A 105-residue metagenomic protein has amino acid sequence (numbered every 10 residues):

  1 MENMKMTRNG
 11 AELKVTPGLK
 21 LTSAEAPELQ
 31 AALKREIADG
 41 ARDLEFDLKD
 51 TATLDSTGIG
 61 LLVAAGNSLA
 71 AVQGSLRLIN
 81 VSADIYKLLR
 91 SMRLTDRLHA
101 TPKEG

Functional and structural regions predicted by a protein language model:
M1-T53, A64-G105: STAS-like cytosolic regulatory interaction modules
